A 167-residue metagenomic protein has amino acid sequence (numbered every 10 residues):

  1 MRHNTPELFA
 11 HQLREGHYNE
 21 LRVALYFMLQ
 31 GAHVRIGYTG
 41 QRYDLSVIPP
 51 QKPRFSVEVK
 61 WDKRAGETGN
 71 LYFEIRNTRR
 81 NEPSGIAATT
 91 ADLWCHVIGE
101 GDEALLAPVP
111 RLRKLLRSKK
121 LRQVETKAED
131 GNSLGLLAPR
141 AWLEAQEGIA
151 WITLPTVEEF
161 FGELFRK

Functional and structural regions predicted by a protein language model:
M1-T39, K63: Acidic-basic catalytic patches of nuclease active cores, encompassing PD-(D/E)XK and other metal-cofactor nuclease
R2, P6-A10, K60-A104: Catalytic cores of nucleic-acid endonucleases
G37-Q41, I86-A88: A short catalytic or substrate-binding loop motif that flags glycine-/basic-rich loops and adjacent residues that bind
T39-Y43, G101-D102: Short acidic/glycine-enriched loop/turn segments that link adjacent beta-strands
R42, R54, A91: Extracellular structured ligand-interaction cores
L45-G69: Conserved catalytic cores of phosphodiester-cleaving nucleases, focusing on short active-site segments
Q51, T90-A91, V109-P110: Short, solvent-exposed coil/turn segments at beta-strand boundaries
N81, G99-K167: Non-catalytic C-terminal interaction segments of nucleic acid-processing enzymes
